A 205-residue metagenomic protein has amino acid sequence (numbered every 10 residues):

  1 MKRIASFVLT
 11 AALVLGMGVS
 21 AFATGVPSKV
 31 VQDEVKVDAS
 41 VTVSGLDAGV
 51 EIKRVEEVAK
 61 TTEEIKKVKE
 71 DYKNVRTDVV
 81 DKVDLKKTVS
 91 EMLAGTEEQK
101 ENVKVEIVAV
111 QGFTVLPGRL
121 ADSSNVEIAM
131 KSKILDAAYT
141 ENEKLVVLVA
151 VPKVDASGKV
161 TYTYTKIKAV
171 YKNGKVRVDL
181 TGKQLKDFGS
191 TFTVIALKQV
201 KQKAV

Functional and structural regions predicted by a protein language model:
K2-R3, S20-K104, R119-N142, K198-V205: Feature for mature exported/ectodomain regions
I4-V8: Alpha-helical transmembrane segments
L9-T10, E98: Enrichment for repetitive, rod-forming helical segments
T10-G16: Bacterial N-terminal signal peptides
M17, G45, V151-V154: Short acidic, glycine-rich loop/turn motifs
V105-L116: Short beta-strand elements of extracellular/lumenal beta-sandwich folds
A121-K203: Proteolytic-maturation and junctional protease-sensitive modules
